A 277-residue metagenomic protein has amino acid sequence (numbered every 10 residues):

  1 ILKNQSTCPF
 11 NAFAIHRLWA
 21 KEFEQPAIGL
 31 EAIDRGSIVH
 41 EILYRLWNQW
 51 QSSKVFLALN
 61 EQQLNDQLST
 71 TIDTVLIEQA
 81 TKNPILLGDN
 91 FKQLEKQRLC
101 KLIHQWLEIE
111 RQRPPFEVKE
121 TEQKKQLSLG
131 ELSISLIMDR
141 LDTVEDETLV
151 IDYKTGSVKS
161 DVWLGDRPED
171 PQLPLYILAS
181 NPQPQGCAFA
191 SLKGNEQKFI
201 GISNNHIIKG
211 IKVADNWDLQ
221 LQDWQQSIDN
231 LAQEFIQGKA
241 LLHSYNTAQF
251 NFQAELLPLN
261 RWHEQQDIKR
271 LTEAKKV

Functional and structural regions predicted by a protein language model:
I1-V277: RecB-family 4Fe-4S metal-dependent nuclease core
